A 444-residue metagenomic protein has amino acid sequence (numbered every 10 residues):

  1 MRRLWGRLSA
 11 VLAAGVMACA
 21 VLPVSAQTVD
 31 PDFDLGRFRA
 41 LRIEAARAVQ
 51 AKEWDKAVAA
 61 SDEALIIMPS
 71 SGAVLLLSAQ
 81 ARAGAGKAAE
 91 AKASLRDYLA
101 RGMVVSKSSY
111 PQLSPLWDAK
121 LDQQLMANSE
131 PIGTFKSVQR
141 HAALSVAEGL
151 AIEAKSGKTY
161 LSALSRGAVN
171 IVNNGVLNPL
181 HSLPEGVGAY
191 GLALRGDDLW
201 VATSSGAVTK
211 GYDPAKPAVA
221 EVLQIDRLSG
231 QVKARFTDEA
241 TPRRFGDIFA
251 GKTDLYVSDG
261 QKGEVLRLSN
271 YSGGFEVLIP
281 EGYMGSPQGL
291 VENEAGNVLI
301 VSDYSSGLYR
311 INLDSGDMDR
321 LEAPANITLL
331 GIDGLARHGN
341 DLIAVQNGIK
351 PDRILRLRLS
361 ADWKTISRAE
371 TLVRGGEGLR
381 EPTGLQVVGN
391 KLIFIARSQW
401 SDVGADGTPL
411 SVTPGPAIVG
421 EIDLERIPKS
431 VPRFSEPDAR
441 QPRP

Functional and structural regions predicted by a protein language model:
I132-N170, G415: Beta-strand-rich domains and repeat architectures in extracellular enzymes and scaffolds, especially beta-propellers
H141-G157, E185-A207, D238-Y256, G282-V298 (+4 more regions): Beta-rich, blade/repeat-based domains predominating in secreted/periplasmic proteins but also intracellular
L164, S204-G206, G260-K262, D303-Y304 (+2 more regions): Short loop/turn segments immediately following the C-termini of beta-strands
V172-V176, D226-Q231, S269-G273, N312-G316 (+2 more regions): Short loop/turn segments that connect beta-strands within beta-propeller blades
A202-A218, R397-P416: Short, conserved, GDST-rich strand-edge loop motifs in beta-rich repeat architectures
